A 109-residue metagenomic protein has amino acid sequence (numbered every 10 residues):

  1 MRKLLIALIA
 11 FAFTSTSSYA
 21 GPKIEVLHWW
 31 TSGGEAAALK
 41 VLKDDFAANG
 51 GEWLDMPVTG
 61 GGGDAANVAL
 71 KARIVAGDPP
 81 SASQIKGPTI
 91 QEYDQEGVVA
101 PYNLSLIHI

Functional and structural regions predicted by a protein language model:
L4-T14: Sec-dependent N-terminal signal peptides
T16-A20: Sec/Tat signal peptide C-region and signal peptidase I cleavage site
P22-T31, W53-V58, S81-A82: Short, well-ordered beta-strand elements
G33-L54: Short, polar/charged alpha-helical segment
A36, K40, G61-P101: Pocket-flanking alpha-helical
I107-I109: Conserved small/polar residues in nucleotide/adenosyl-binding loops
